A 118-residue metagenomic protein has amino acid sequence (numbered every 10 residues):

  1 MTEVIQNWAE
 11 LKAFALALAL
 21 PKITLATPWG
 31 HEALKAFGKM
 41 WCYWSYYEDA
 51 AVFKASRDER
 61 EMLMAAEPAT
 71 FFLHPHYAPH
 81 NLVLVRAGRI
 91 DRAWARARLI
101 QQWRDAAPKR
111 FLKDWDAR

Functional and structural regions predicted by a protein language model:
M1-R118: Charge-dense, helix-prone N-terminal extensions
